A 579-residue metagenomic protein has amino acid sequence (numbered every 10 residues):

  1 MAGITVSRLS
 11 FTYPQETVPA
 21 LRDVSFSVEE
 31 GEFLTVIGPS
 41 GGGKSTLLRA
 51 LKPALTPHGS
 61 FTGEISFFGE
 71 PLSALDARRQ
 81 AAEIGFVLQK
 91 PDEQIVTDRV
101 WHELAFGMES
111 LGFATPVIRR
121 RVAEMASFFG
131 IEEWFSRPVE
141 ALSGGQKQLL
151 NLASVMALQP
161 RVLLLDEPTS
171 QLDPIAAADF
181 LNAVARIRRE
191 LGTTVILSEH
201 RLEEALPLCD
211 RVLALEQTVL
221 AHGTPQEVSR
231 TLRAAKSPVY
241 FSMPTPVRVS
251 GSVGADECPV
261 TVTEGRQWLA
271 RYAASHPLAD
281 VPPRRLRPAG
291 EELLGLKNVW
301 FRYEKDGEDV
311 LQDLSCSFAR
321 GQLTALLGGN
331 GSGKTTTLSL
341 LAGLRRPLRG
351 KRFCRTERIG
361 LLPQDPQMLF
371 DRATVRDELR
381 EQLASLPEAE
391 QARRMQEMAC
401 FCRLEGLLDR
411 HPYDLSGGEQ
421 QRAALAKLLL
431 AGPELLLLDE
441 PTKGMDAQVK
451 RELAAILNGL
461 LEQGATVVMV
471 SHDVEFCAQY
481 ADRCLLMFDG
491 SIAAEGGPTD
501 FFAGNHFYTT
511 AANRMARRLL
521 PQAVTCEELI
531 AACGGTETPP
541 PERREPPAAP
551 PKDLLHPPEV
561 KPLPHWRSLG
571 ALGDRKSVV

Functional and structural regions predicted by a protein language model:
K52, A342: Helix-to-loop junction immediately C-terminal to a conserved catalytic motif
S60-E70, G350-I359: Conserved ABC transporter NBD signature motif
P116-W134, E390-L407: Conserved ABC ATPase "signature" region
P138-L142, H411-L415, E419: Conserved ABC ATPase signature
L163-D166, L436-D439: Catalytic Walker B motif of ABC-type/P-loop ATPase nucleotide-binding domains
E199-H200, S471-H472: H-loop/switch region of ABC-family ATPase nucleotide-binding domains
R233-E292, Y508-G573: ABC ATPase nucleotide-binding domains
